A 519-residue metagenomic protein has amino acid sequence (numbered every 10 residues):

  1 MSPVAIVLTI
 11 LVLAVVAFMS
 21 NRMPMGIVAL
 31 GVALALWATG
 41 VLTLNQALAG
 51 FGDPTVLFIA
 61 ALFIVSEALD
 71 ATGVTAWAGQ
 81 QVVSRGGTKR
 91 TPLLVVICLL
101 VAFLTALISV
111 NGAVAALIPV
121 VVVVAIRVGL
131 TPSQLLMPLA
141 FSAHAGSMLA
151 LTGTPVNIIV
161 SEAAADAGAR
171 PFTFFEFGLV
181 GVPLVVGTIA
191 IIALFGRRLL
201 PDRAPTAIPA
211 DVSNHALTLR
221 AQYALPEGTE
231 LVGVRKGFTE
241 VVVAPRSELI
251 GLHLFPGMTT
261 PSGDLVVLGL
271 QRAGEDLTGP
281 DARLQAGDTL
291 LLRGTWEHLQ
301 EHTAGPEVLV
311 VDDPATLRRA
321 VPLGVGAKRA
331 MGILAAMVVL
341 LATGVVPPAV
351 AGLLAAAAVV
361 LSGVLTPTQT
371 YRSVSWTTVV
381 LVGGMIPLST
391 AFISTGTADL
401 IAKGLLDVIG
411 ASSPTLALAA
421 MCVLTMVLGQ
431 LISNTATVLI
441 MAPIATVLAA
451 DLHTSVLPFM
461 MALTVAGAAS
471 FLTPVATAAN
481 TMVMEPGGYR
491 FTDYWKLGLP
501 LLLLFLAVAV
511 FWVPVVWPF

Functional and structural regions predicted by a protein language model:
M1-P3, A17-S20, N45-P54, R170-V182 (+5 more regions): Interfacial loop-to-helix junctions that mark the boundaries of transmembrane helices in multi-pass membrane
P3-V16, R22-V41, G52-I64, A116 (+9 more regions): Hydrophobic mid-bilayer segments of alpha-helices in multi-pass membrane transport proteins, especially secondary
I6, R127-P138, S147-L225, L290-V308 (+1 more regions): Juxtamembrane and boundary regions of transmembrane helices in multi-pass small-molecule transporters and channels
A14-M23, L100-S109, F141-L151, V339-V345 (+2 more regions): Transmembrane alpha-helix interface/packing and boundary motifs in multi-pass membrane proteins, characterized by
N21, S247-W296: Cytosolic Rossmann-like ligand/nucleotide-binding regulatory domains
I27, V41-S133, I189-P201, A355 (+1 more regions): Membrane-embedded alpha-helical segments and adjacent helix-loop junctions characteristic of multi-pass solute
V32-A33, W77-G79, N111-V124, L136-A140 (+6 more regions): Re-entrant/interfacial helical elements at transmembrane boundaries that shape and gate the permeation pathway
L309-A342: Cytosolic-side membrane-insertion boundary helix
